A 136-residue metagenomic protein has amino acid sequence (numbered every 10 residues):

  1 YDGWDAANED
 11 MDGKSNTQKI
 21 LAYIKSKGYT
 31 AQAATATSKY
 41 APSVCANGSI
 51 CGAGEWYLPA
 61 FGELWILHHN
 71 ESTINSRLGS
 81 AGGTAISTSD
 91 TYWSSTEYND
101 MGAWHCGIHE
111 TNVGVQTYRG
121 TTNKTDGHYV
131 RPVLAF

Functional and structural regions predicted by a protein language model:
Y1-G48, G54-W56, D90-S94, G102-G107 (+1 more regions): Extracellular adhesion/carbohydrate-recognition regions
G48-S49, T122: Generic marker of residues within folded, mature protein domains
F61-F136: C-terminal, surface-exposed recognition/capping segments
